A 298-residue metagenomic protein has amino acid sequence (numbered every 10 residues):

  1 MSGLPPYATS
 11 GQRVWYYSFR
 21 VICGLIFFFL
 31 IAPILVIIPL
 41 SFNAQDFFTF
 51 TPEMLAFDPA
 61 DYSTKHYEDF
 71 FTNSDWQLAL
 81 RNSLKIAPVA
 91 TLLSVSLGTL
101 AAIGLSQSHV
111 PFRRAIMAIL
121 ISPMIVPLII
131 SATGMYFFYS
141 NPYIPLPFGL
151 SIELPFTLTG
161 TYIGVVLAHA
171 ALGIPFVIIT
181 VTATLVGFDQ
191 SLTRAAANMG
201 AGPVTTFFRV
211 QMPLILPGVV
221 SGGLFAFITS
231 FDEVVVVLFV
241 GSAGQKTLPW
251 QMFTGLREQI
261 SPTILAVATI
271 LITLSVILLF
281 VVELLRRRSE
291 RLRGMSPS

Functional and structural regions predicted by a protein language model:
M1-L40, I116: N-terminal signal-anchor/first transmembrane alpha helix
S2-A8, Y16-V21, T182-A197, V204-M212 (+1 more regions): C-terminal transmembrane helix and the adjacent membrane-cytosol boundary/short C-terminal tail of inner/organellar
S2-W15, P88-L120, T133, F137 (+3 more regions): Transmembrane-helix boundary motif in ABC transporter permease subunits
G3-L4, A32-S74, G241-A243, S298: Short membrane-interfacial helix/loop motifs at transmembrane-helix boundaries
P5-T9, T51-P59, T64, R113 (+3 more regions): Membrane-interfacial helix termini and adjacent extracytoplasmic/periplasmic loops of multi-pass transporters
Y7-Y16, Q45-F48, T64-D75, F231-V281 (+1 more regions): Interhelical loop and adjacent transmembrane-helix boundary motif in polytopic membrane transport permeases
V21-I22, I31-I34, S122, A171-Q190 (+1 more regions): Transmembrane alpha-helices
F28, A32, Q77, R81 (+7 more regions): Hydrophobic alpha-helical transmembrane segments of multipass integral membrane proteins, especially permease/channel
